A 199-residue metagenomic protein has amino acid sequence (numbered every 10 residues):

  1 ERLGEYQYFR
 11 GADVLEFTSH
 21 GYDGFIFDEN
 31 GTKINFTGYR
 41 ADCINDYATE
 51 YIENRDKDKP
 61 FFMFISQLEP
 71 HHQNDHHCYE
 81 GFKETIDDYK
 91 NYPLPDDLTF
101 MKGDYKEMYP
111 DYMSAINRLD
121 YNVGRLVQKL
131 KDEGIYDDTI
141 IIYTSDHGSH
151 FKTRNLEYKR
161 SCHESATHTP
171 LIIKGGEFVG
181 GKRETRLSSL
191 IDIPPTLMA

Functional and structural regions predicted by a protein language model:
E1: His/Cys-centered metal/cofactor-coordination and adjacent catalytic loops
G4-E5, T167: Short, structured coil segments at secondary-structure junctions
V14-G38, T49-L190: Active-site-proximal cap/lid insertion segments
A41-N45: A conditional alpha-helix N-cap/helix-loop micro-motif detector
I193: Catalytic core of tubulin tyrosine ligase-like
M198-A199: Oxidoreductase and adenylate-handling cofactor-binding alpha/beta cores
